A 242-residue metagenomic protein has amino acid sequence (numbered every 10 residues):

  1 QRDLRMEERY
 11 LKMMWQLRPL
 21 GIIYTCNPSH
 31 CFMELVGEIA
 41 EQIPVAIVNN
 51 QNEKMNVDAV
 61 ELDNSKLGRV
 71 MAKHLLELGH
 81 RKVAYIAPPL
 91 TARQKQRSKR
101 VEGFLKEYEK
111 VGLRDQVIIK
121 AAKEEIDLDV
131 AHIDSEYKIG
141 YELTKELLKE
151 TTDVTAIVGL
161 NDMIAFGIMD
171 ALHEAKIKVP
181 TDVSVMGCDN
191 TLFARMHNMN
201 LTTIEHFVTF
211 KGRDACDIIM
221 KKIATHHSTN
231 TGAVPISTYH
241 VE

Functional and structural regions predicted by a protein language model:
Q1-R2, N27, N50-Q51: Short, ordered loop/turn segments at secondary-structure junctions
R5-R18, M33, A40-I47, Q51-E242: Bacterial carbohydrate/catabolite-sensing allosteric modules
I22: Intrinsically disordered, low-complexity polar regions and short flexible loop motifs
C26-N27, D162: Short glycine-/small-residue-rich Rossmann-like dinucleotide-binding loops
N27-H30, I39: Beta-alpha junction/loop-to-helix N-cap segments that form part of ligand/metal-binding clefts
